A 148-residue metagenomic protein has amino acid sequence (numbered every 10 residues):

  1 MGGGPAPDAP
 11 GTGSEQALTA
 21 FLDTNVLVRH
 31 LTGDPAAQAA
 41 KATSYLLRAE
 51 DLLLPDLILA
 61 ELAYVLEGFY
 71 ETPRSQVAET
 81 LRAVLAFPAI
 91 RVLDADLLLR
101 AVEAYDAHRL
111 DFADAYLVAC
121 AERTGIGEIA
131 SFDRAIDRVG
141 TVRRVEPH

Functional and structural regions predicted by a protein language model:
M1-L54, F69-Q76, P147-H148: Short, well-structured N-terminal submotif of metal-dependent ribonuclease cores
A49-L52, A89, G125-G127: Short active-site oxyanion
L59, E67, E71-L85: Glycine/small-residue-rich phosphate/adenosyl-binding loop
T80-D106: Acidic catalytic patch
D111-E128: Acidic, metal-associated active-site segment
A135-V142: Short loop/helix-cap segments at secondary-structure boundaries that form the rim of catalytic
